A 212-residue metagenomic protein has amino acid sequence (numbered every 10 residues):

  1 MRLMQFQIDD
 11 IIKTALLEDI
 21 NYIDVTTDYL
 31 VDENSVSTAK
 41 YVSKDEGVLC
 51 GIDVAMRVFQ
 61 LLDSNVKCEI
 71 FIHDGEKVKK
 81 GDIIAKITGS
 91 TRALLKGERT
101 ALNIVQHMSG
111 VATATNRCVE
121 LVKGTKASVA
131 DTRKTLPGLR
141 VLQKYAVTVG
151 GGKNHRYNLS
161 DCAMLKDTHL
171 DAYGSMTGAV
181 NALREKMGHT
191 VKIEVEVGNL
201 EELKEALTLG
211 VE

Functional and structural regions predicted by a protein language model:
R2-L209: Acidic/glycine-rich phosphate/pyrophosphate-binding loops and surrounding catalytic core that coordinate Mg2+
E212: Receiver (REC) domain switch/active-site residues of two-component response regulators
